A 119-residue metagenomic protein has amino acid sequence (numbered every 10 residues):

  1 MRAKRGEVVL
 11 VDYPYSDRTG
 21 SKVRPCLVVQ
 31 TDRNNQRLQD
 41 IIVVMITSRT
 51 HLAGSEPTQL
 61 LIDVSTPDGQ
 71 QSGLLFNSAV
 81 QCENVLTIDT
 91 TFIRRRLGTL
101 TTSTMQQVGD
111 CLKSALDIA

Functional and structural regions predicted by a protein language model:
M1-A119: Conserved functional hotspots at enzyme active or ligand-binding sites that engage polyanionic ligands
